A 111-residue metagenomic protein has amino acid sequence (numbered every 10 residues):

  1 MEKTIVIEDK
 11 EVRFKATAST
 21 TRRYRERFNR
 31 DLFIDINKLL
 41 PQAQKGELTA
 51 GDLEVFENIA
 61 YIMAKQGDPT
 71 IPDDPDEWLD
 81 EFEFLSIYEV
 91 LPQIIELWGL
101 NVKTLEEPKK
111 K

Functional and structural regions predicted by a protein language model:
M1-E11, R30-G46, E54, Q66-K111: Charged interaction scaffolds used for protein-protein
K15-T17: Short linear motifs in exposed loops
S19-F28: N-terminal first-folded block
